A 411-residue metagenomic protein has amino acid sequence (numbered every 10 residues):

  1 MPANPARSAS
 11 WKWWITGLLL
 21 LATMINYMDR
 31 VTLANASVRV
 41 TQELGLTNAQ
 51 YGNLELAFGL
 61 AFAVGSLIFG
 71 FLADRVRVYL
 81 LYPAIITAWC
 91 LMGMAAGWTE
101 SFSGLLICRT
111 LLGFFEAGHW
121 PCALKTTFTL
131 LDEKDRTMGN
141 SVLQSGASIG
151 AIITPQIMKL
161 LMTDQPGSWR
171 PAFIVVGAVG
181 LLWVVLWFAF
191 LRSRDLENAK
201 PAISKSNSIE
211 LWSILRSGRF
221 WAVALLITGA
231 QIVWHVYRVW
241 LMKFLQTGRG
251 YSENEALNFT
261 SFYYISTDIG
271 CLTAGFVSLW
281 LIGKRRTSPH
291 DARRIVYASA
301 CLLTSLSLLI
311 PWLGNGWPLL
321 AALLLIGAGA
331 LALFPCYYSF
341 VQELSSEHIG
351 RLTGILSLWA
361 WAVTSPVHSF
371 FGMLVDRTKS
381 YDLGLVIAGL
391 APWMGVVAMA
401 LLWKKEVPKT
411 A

Functional and structural regions predicted by a protein language model:
L33-A34, G218-A274, F334, Y338 (+1 more regions): Extracytoplasmic gate region of multi-pass secondary transporters
G45, R77, W98-G104, P166 (+1 more regions): Helix-breaking motifs and short loop linkers at transmembrane-helix boundaries and internal kinks in secondary membrane
V64-E100: Conserved MFS/SLC helix-loop-helix module at the cytosolic interface between two early adjacent transmembrane helices
L80-M94, H290-L308: Structural signature of the two symmetry-related core transmembrane helices
C108-A147: Cytoplasmic helix-loop-helix junction between adjacent transmembrane helices in 12-TM secondary transporters
L143-A189: Helix-loop-helix hairpin linking two adjacent transmembrane segments in secondary transporters
F188-E210, K409-A411: Flexible cytoplasmic inter-helical loops of multi-pass small-molecule transporters
C271, S345-S380: A late C-terminal transmembrane helix in Major Facilitator Superfamily
